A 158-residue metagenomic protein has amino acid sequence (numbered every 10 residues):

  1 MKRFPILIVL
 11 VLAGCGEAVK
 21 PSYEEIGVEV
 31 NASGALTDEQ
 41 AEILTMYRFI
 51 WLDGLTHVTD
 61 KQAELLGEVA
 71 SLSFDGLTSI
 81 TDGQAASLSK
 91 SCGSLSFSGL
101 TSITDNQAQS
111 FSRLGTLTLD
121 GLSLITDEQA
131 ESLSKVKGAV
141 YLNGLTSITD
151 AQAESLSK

Functional and structural regions predicted by a protein language model:
K2-V9: Sec-dependent signal peptide recognition, specifically the positively charged N-region followed immediately by
L12-G14: C-terminal motif of bacterial Sec signal peptides marking the signal peptidase cleavage site
G16-A18: Bacterial signal peptide processing site
E25-Q40, T45-T59, G67-I80, S89-I103 (+3 more regions): Concave beta-strand-loop units of leucine-rich repeat
Q40-E42, Q62, Q84, Q107 (+2 more regions): Intrinsically disordered, low-complexity repeat/linker tracts enriched for polar/charged residues
